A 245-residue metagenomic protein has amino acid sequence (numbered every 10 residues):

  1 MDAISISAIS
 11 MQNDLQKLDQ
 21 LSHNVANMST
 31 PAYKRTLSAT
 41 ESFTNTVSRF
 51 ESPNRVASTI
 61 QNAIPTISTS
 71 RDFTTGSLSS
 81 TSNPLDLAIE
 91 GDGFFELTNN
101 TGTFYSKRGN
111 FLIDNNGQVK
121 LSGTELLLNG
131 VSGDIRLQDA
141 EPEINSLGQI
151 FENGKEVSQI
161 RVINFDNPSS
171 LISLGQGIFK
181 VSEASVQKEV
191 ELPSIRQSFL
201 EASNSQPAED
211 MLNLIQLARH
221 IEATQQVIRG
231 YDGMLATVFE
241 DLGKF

Functional and structural regions predicted by a protein language model:
M1-F245: Amphipathic alpha-helical polymerization modules
